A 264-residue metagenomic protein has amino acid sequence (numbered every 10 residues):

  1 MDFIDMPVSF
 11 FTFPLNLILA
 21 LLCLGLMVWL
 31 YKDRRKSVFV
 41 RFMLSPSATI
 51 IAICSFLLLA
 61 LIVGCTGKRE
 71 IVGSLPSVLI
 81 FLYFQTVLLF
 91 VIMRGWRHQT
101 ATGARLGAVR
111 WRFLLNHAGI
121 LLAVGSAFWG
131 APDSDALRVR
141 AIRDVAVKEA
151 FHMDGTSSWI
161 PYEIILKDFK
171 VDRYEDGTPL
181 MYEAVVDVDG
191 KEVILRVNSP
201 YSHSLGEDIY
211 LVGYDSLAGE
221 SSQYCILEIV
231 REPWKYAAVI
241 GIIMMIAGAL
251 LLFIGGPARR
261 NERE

Functional and structural regions predicted by a protein language model:
M1-E264: Solvent-exposed, non-transmembrane regions of integral membrane proteins
